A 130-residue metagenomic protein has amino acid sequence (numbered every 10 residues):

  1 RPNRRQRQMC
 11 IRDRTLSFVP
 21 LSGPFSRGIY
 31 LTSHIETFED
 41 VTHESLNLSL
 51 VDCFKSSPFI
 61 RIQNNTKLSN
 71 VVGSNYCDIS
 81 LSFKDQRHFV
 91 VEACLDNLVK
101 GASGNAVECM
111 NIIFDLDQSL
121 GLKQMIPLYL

Functional and structural regions predicted by a protein language model:
R1-I11: Single conserved hydrophobic/aromatic residue that forms the stacking wall/gate of nucleotide- or nucleobase-binding
R7, L16, I60: Short, conserved active-site loop motifs that form the nucleotide-linked donor/cofactor pocket
M9-C10, F18, V91: Generic preference for hydrophobic
T15-L21: NAD(P)-dependent dehydrogenases' Rossmann-like dinucleotide-binding region
G23-F25, D40: Short, catalytically relevant binding-site loops at active-site mouths
R27-L31: Conserved glycine-rich beta-strand-loop-beta hairpin in the small C-terminal domain of fold type I
H34-L130: C-terminal active-site/capping subdomain that shapes the small-molecule cofactor and substrate pocket of enzyme
